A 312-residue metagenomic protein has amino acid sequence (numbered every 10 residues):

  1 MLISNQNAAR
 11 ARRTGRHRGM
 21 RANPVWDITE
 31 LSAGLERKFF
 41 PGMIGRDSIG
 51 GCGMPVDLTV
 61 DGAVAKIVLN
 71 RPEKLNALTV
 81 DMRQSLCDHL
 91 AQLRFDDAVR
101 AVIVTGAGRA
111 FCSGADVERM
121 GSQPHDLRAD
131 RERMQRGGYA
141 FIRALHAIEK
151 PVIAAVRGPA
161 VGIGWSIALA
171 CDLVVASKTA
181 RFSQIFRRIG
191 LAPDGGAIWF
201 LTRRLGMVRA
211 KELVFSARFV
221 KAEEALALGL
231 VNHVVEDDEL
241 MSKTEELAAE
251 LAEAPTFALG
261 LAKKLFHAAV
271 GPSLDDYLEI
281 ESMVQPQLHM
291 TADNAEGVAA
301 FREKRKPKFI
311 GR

Functional and structural regions predicted by a protein language model:
M1-R16, M20: Extreme N-terminal basic, low-complexity initiation segments that serve as generic localization/processing leaders
R37-F40, I44-A107, R143: Conserved CoA-thioester-binding segment of acyl-CoA-metabolizing enzymes
G106-A144, A160, R188-G190, A269-S273: Glycine- (often His-adjacent) and acidic-residue-rich active-site loop that binds/positions the CoA thioester
R143-L259, S282-A299, E303-R305, R312: Crotonase-fold acyl-CoA enzyme core
